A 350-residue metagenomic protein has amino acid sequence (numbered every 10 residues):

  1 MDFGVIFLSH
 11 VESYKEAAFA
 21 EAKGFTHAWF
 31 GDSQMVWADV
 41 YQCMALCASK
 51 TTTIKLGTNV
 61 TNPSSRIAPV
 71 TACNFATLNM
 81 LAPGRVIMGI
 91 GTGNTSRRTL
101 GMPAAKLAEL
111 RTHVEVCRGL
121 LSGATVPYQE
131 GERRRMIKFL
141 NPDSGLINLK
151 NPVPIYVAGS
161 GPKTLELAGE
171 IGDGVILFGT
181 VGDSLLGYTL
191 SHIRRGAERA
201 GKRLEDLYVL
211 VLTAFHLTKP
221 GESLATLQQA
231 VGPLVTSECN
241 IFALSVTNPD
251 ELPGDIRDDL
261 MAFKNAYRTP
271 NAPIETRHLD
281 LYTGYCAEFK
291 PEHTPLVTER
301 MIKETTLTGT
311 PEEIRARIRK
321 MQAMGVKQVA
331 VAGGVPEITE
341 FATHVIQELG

Functional and structural regions predicted by a protein language model:
M1-N59, V153: N-terminal beta1-alpha1-beta2 module of alpha/beta enzyme domains
M1-V11, T61-P69, L149-S160, F215-H216 (+1 more regions): Active-site mouth loops of central-metabolism enzymes
F3-V5, A28-F30, L56-N59, V86-I90 (+4 more regions): Hydrophobic faces of well-ordered beta-strands that scaffold small-molecule active sites in alpha/beta enzyme cores
F7-E12, D32-D39, P63-P69, G182-L186 (+2 more regions): Acidic-and-aromatic substrate-binding clefts and catalytic sites of carbohydrate-active enzymes
S9-A20, N74, G159-L167, T310-K320: Short, acidic/polar
G24, C47, L78, C117 (+3 more regions): Conserved, mostly hydrophobic/aromatic
Y41-T61, H113, L120, T343-G350: Alpha-helix-loop-beta-strand connector modules within alpha/beta enzyme cores
P103, L107-G145, L186, S191-K320: An alpha-helical appendage that flanks or caps ligand/catalytic pockets
